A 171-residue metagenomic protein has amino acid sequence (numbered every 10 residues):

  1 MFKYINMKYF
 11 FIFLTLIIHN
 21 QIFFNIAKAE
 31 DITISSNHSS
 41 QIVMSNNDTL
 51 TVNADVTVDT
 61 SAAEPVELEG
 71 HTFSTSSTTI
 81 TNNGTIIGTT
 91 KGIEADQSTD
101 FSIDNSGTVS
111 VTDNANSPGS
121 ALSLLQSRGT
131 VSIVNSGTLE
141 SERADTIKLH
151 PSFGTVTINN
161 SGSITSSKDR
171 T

Functional and structural regions predicted by a protein language model:
M1-M7: N-terminal secretory signal peptides that target proteins for export/translocation
F10-I17: Sec-dependent N-terminal signal peptides
T15, E30, S35-N37, Q41-S45: Long, low-complexity, mixed-charge
I17-I26: C-terminal segment of classical bacterial N-terminal signal peptides
K28-S36, T49-E64, S76-T90, D104-G119 (+2 more regions): Beta-strand-rich solenoid/repeat architectures in extracellular/passenger domains of polysaccharide-targeting enzymes
V43-D48, E67-S77, E94-S102, D113-S132 (+2 more regions): Right-handed parallel beta-helix/beta-solenoid
